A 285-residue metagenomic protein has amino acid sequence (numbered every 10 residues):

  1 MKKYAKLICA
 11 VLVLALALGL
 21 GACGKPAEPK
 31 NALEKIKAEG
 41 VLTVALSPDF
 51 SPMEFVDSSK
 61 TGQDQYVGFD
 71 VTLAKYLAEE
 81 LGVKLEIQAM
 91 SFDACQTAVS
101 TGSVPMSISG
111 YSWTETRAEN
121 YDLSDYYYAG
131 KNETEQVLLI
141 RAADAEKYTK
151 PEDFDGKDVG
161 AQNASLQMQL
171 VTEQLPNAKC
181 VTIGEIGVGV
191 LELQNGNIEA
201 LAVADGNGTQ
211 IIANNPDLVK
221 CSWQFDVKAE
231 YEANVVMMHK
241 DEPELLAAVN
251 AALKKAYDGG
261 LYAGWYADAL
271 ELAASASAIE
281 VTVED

Functional and structural regions predicted by a protein language model:
L18-A22: C-terminal motif of bacterial Sec signal peptides marking the signal peptidase cleavage site
G24-K25, V71-E80, A142-A145, K157-D158 (+2 more regions): Extended ligand-binding regions for polar small-molecule ligands
K25-A27, L166-V181, V219-F225, N250-D285: Ligand-binding clefts/hinges and TM-proximal coupling segments of bilobed small-molecule sensing domains
P29-Y111: Extracytoplasmic small-molecule ligand-binding "clamshell" domains of the periplasmic binding protein/Venus flytrap
F69, E86-A98, E146, V181-N195: Short helix-initiation/N-cap motifs at beta->coil->alpha
K84-D153, V227: Acidic, polar ligand-binding/catalytic clefts
A94, Y111-N120, L170-E173, G187 (+2 more regions): A ligand-binding cleft/hinge motif common to bilobed small-molecule-binding domains
A129-A142, A213-A251, A273-D285: Periplasmic-binding protein-like
